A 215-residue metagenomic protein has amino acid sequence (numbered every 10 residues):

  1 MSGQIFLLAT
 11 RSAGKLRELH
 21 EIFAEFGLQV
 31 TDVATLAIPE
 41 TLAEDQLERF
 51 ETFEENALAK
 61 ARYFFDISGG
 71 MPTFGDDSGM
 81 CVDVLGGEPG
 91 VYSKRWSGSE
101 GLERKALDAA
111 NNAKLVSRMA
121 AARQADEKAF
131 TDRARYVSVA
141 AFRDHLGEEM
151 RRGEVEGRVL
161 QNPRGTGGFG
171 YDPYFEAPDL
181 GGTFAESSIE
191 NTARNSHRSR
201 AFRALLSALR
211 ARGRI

Functional and structural regions predicted by a protein language model:
S2-L7, A13-I215: Anionic-ligand binding patches
